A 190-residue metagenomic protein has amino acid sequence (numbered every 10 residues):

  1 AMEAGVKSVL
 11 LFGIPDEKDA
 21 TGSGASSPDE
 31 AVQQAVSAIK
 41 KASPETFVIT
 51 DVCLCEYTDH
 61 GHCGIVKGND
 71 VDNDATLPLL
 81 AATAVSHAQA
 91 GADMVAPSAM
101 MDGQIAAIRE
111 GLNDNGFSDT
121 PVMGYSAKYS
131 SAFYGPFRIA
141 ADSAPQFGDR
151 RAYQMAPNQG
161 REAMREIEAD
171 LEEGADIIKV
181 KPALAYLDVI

Functional and structural regions predicted by a protein language model:
A1-I190: Alpha/beta enzyme core
